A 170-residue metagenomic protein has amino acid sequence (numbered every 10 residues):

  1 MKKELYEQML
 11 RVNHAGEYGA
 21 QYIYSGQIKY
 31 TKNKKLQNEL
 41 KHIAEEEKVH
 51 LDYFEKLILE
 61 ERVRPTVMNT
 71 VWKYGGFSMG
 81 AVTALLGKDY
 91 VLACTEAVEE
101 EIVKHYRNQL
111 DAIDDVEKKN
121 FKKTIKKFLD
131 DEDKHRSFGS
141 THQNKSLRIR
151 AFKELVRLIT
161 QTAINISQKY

Functional and structural regions predicted by a protein language model:
M1-Y170: Non-heme di-metal
